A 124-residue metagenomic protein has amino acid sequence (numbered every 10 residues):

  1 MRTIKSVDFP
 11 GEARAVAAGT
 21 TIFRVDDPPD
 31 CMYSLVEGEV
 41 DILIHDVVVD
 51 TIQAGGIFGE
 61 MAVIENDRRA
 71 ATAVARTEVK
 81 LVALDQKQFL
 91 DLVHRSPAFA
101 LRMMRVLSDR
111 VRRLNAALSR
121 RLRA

Functional and structural regions predicted by a protein language model:
M1-A124: Cytosolic regulatory regions built on CNB/CRP/Popeye-like sensor folds
